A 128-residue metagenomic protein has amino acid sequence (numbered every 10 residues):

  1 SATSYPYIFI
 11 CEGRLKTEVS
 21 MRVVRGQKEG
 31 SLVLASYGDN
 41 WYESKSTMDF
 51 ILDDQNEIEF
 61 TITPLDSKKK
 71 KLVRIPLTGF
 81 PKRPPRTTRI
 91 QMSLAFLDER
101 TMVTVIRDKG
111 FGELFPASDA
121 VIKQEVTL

Functional and structural regions predicted by a protein language model:
S1-F80, R89: Acidic, glycine/GT-rich loop-and beta-edge segments that sit at the periphery of enzyme/chaperone cores
L52, P64, L94-F96, D108: Non-cytosolic beta-sheet module surface loops
N56, E99-R100: Beta-strand-connecting loop/turn residues
P64-L72, L97-E99, L114, I122: Residue-level signal for functionally critical sites in structured catalytic/ligand-binding pockets
S67, F80-R83, T101, F111: Short Gly/Pro-enriched loop/turn and capping motifs at secondary-structure junctions
F80-R86, Q124-T127: Short proline/glycine- and polar residue-rich coil/turn motifs
T88-D98: Broad, structure-driven detector of short, well-ordered beta-strand segments within folded domains
T101-V103, R107-L128: Catalytic P-loop NTP-binding/switch module of NTPases
